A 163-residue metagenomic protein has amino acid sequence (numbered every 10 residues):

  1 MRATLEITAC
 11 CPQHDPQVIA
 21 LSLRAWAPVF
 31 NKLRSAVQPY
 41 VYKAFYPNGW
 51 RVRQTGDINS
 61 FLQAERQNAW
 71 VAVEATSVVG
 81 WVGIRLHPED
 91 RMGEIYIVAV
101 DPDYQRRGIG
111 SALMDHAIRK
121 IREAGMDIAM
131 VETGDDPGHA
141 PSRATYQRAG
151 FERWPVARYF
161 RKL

Functional and structural regions predicted by a protein language model:
A3-E6: Extreme N-terminal starter segment of soluble prokaryotic enzymes
A9-Y96, D101, M114-D115, K120 (+1 more regions): Acetyl-CoA-dependent GNAT
S35-A36, V41-K43, V131-R143: Short, flexible, glycine-rich and Lys/Arg-enriched loop motifs at helix boundaries that contact anionic partners
R85, E132, A157: Conserved residues at the C-terminal ends of beta-strands
I97-V100, R106-R119, E123, A144 (+1 more regions): Conserved acetyl-CoA-binding loop-helix of GNAT-fold acetyltransferases
M114, P137-S142, Y159-L163: Short glycine/proline-centered loop/turn elements that form peptide/ligand docking sites
I121-G134: Conserved GNAT acetyl-CoA-binding A-motif
Y146-V156: Conserved acetyl-CoA-binding loop of GNAT-fold acetyltransferases
